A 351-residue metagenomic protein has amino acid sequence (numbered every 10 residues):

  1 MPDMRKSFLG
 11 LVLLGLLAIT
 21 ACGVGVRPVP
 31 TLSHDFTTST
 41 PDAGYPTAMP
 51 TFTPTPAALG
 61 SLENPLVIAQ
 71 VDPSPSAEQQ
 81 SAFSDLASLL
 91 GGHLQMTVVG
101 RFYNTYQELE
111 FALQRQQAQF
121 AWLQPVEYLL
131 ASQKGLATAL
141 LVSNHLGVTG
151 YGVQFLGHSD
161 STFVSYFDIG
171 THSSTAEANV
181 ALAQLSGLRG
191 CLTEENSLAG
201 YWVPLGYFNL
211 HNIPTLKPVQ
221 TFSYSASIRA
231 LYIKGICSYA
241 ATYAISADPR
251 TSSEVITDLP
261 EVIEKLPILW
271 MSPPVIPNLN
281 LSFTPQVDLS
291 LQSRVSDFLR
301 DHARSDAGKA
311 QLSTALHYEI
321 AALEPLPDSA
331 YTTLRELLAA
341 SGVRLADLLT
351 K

Functional and structural regions predicted by a protein language model:
C22-S61, T350: Ser/Thr-rich, Proline-interspersed low-complexity disordered segments
F52, A58-A69, S74-D85, V287-K351: An extracytoplasmic/periplasmic, membrane-proximal ligand-sensing/linker region
P56-L129: Extracytoplasmic small-molecule ligand-binding "clamshell" domains of the periplasmic binding protein/Venus flytrap
V67, V71-D72, S143-Q154, P218 (+3 more regions): Periplasmic-binding protein-like
S84-Q95, S186-L188, E194, L198-T221 (+1 more regions): Ligand-binding cleft/hinge of the Venus flytrap
G100-F111, T215-A230: Short helix-initiation/N-cap motifs at beta->coil->alpha
W122-G135, Y207-L210, Y232-I233, S238-I263: A ligand-binding cleft/hinge motif common to bilobed small-molecule-binding domains
S143-G200, G206-L210: A conserved helix-loop-strand patch within extracytoplasmic ligand-binding domains of the periplasmic binding
